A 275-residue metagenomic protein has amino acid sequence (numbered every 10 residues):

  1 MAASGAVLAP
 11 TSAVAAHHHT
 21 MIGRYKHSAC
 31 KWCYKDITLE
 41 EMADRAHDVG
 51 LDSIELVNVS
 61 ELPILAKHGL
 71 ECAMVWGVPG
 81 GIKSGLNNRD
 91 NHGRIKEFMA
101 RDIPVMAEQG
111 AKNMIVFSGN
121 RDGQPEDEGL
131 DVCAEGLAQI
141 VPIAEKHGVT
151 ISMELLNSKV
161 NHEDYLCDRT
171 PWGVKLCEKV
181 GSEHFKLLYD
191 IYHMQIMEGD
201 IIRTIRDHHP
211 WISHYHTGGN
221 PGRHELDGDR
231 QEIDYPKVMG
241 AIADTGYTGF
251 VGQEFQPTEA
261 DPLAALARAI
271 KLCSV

Functional and structural regions predicted by a protein language model:
M1-H47, G110-K112, C167-Y189, H193-V275: Histidine-acidic metal/acid-base catalytic patches
S4-P10, H19, H47, G85-K186 (+1 more regions): Active-site acidic/histidine proton-transfer and metal-coordination neighborhood in alpha/beta enzyme cores
C33-K35, N58-S60, V78-G81, N120-D122 (+4 more regions): Active-site-proximal loop/turn and secondary-structure-junction residues that shape catalytic pockets, frequently
E41-L62, D102, G110: Catalytic domains of carbohydrate-active enzymes, especially glycoside hydrolases
S53-E55, M74-W76, I115, S152 (+2 more regions): Conserved beta-strand positions in the central sheet of alpha/beta enzyme cores
V57-E71, W76-N87, S118-P125, V160-N161: Glycine-rich, proline-tolerant flexible connector loops at the mouths of alpha/beta enzymes
L65-A66, E126-E128, D261-A265: Metal-dependent catalytic neighborhoods of phosphoester/phosphodiester hydrolases
